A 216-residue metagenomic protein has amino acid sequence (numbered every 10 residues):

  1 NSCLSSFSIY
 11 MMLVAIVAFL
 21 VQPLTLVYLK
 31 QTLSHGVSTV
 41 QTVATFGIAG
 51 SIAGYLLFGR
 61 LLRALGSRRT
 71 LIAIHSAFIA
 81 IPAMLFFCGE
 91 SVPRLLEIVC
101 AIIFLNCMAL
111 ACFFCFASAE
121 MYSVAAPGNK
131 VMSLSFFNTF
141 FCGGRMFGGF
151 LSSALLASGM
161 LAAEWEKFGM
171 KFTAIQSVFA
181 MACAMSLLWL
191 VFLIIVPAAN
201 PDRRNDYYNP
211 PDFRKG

Functional and structural regions predicted by a protein language model:
N1-T25, F104: Pair of pore-lining "gating" transmembrane helices in MFS-fold secondary transporters
P23-V40: Short amphipathic helix-loop junctions that connect adjacent transmembrane helices in Major Facilitator Superfamily/SLC
G54-S67, L156: Helix-to-loop junctions at the C-terminal end of transmembrane segments in multipass secondary transporters
R63-A77: Cytoplasmic membrane-interface "Motif A"-like loop-to-helix N-cap segments of 12-TM Major Facilitator Superfamily
S76-R94: C-terminal ends and interior cores of transmembrane alpha-helices in multi-pass membrane transporters/permeases
R94-F113: Hydrophobic core of transmembrane alpha-helices in multi-pass small-molecule transporters, especially MFS/SLC-type
C112-A126: Intracellular juxtamembrane helix-capping segments at the cytosolic ends of symmetry-related transmembrane helices
L156-A184: A membrane-interface helix-boundary motif in multi-pass transporters
